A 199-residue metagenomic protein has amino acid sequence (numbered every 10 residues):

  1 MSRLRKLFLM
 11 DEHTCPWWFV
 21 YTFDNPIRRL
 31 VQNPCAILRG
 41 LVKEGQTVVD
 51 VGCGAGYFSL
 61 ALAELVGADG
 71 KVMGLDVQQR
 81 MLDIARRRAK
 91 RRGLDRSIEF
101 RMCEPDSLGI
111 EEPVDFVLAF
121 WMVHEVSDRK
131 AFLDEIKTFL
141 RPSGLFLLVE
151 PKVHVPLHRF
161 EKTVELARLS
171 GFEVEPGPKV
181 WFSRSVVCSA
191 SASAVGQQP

Functional and structural regions predicted by a protein language model:
H13-L30: Class I SAM-dependent methyltransferase Rossmann-like catalytic core, especially the SAM/SAH-binding loop
R28-Q46: Conserved alpha-helix/loop element of class I SAM-dependent methyltransferases that forms part of the SAM/SAH-binding
V49, A55-S107: Class I SAM-dependent methyltransferase SAM/SAH-binding core
C103-V117: A short acidic, Gly/Pro-enriched loop at the edge of an enzyme's catalytic core that lines a small-molecule cofactor
D115-S127: A short SAM/SAH-binding and catalytic strip from SAM-dependent methyltransferases
K130-P142: A short glycine-rich, Lys/Arg-flanked "PGG" loop and its adjoining helix->strand segment in the class I
S143-E150: Conserved beta-strand signature within the Rossmann-like core of class I S-adenosyl-L-methionine
S170, K179-P199: Core SAM-dependent methyltransferase catalytic element
